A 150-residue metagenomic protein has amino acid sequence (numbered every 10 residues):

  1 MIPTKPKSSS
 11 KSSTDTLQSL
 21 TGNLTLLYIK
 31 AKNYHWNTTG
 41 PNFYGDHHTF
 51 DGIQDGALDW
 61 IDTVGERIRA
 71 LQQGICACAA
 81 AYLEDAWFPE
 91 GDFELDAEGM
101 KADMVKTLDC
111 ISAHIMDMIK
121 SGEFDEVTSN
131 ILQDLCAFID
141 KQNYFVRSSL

Functional and structural regions predicted by a protein language model:
I2-K7, T38, I75-L83, V105-D109 (+2 more regions): Long, contiguous binding/interaction regions
I2-L20, A97-M100, M104: Disorder-to-helix initiation segments
I2-S8, Y44-G45, T49-G52, I75-D92 (+1 more regions): Charge-rich, acidic-biased intrinsically disordered regions
S8-S9, L27-G52, S112-V127: Helix-loop segments that flank and shape redox-cofactor active sites
S19-G22, G52-D59, D103-K106, D134-A137 (+1 more regions): DHp/HisKA dimerization-phosphoacceptor four-helix bundle of two-component histidine kinases and homologous
T21, Y28-A31, H35, I61 (+3 more regions): A structural signal for well-ordered alpha-helices, especially hydrophobic packing surfaces of coiled-coils
N42-A79, S149: Conserved alpha-helical segments that form or flank metal/cofactor-binding pockets of metalloenzymes
D62, E66, D85-D134: Acidic/histidine-rich alpha-helical segments that form the ligand environment of transition-metal centers
